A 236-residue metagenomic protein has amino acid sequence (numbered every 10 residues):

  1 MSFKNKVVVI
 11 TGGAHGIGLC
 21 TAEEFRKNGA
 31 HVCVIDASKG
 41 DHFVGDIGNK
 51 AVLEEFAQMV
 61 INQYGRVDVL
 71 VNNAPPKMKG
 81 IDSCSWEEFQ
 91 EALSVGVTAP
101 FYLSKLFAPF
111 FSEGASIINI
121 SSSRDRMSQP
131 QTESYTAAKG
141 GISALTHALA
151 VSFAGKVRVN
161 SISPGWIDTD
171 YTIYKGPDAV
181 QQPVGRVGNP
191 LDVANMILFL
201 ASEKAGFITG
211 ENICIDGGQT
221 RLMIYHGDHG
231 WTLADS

Functional and structural regions predicted by a protein language model:
S2-V32: Canonical Rossmann dinucleotide-binding motif of NAD(H)/NADP(H)-dependent dehydrogenases/reductases, specifically
N73-M78, G218: Conserved NAD(P)H cofactor-binding loop of Rossmann-fold oxidoreductase domains
G80-L93, D178: Substrate-binding pocket helix/loop in short-chain dehydrogenase/reductase
S104, A138, T146: Active-site helix of classical SDR
P109, A150-G155, G206: Alpha-helical segment proximal to the catalytic Tyr-Lys
Q182-V193, K204: A conserved structural motif in NAD(P)-dependent oxidoreductases
T209-S236: Short C-terminal tail/terminal secondary-structure segment of NAD(P)H-dependent dehydrogenase/reductase domains
